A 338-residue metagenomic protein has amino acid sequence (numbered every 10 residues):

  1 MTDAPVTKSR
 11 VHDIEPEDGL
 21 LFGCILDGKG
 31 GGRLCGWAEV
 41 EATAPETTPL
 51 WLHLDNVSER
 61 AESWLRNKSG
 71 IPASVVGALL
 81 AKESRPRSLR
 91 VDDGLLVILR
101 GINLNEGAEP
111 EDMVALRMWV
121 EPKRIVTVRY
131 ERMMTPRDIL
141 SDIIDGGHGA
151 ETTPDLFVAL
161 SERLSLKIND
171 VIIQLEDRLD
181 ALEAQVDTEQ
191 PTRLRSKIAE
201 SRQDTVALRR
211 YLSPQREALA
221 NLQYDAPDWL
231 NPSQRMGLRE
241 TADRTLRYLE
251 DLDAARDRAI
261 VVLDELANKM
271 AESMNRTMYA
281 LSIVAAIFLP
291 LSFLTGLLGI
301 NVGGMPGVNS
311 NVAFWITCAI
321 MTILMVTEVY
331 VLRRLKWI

Functional and structural regions predicted by a protein language model:
M1-Y224, D228-N231, R244-R247, D251-A254 (+2 more regions): Peripheral, non-transmembrane regulatory/ligand-interaction domains of membrane transport proteins
Q223-R235, V261-A271: Long amphipathic alpha-helical coiled-coil segments
D243-I338: Hydrophobic alpha-helical transmembrane segments and their immediately adjacent juxtamembrane loops
